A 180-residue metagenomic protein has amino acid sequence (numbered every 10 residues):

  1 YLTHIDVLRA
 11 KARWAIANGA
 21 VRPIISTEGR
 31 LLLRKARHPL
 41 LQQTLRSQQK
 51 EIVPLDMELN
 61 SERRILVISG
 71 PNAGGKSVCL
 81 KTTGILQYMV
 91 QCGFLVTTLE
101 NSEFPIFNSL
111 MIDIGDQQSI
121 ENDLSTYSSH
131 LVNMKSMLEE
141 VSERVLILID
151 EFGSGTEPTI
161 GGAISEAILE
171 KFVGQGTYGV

Functional and structural regions predicted by a protein language model:
L2-V7: Extended, charged alpha-helical coiled-coil/arm scaffolds that mediate oligomerization and mechanical coupling in large
R9-A12, I16: Leucine-rich amphipathic alpha-helices with coiled-coil/heptad-repeat character
N18-V21, S26-V180: ATPase nucleotide-binding head domains, primarily ABC-like/P-loop NTPase cores
